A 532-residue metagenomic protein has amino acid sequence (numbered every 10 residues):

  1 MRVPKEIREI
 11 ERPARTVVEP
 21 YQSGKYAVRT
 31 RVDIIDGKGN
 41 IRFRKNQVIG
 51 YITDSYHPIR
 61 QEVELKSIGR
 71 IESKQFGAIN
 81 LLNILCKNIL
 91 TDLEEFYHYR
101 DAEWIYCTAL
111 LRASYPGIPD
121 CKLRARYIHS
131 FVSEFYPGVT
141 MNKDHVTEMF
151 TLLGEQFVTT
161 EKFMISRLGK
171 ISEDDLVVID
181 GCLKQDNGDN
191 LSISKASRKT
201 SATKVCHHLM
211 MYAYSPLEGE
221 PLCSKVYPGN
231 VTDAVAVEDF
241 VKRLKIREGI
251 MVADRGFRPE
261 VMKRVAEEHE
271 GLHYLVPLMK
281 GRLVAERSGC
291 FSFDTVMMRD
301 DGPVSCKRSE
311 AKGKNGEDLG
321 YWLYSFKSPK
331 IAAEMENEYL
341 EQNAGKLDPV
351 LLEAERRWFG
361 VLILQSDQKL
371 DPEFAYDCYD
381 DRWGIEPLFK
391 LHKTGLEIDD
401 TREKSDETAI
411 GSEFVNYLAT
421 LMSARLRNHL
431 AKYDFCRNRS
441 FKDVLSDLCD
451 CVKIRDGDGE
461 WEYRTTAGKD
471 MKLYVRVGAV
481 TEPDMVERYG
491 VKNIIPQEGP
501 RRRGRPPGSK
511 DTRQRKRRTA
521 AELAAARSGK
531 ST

Functional and structural regions predicted by a protein language model:
M1-V178, C182-G188, A213-K225, E460-P506 (+1 more regions): Dynamic "connector" segments at or just before major functional cores
E103, G138, N142, D175 (+4 more regions): Secondary-structure capping and boundary motifs in well-ordered enzyme cores
T203-L244: Electropositive, glycine- and tryptophan-enriched low-complexity nucleic-acid-binding patches
C206-H208, K225-V226, G271-D381, S446-R505 (+2 more regions): An anionic, glycine-rich sequence signature occurring as long contiguous blocks
V226, V231-R243, F257-M298, K393-L421 (+1 more regions): Catalytic or ion-translocation cores adjacent to nucleophile or general acid/base/metal-coordination motifs in diverse
I250-R258: Acidic/histidine-rich, metal-coordinating catalytic segments
F374-E403: Short amphipathic alpha-helical "interface-anchor" segments enriched in bulky aromatics
R503-R515: BZIP DNA-binding basic region
